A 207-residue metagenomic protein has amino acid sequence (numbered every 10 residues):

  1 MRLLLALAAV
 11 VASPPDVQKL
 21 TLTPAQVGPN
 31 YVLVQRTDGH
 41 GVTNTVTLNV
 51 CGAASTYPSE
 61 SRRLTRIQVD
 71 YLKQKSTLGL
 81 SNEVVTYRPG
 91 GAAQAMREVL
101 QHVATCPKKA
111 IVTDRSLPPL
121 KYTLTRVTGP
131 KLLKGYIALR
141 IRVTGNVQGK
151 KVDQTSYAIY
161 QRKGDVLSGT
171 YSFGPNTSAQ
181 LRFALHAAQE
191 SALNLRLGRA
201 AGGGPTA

Functional and structural regions predicted by a protein language model:
M1-A12: Secretory targeting and sorting signals
S13, L80-Y87, F173-A179: Second-shell loop/turn segments in exported
S13-P29: Short N-terminal segments immediately surrounding and downstream of signal-peptide cleavage
Q18, L78-L80, S156: Envelope-exposed proteins and targeting segments
T23, A92-A95, V99-H102, A184-S191: Stable alpha-helical elements in mature extracytoplasmic
V34-K150, T206: A small/polar (G/S/T-enriched), proline-flanked helix-loop surface module common in exported/cell-envelope proteins
L120-L193: A short, solvent-exposed beta-edge/loop patch
A187-A207: Short, low-complexity, Pro/Ser/Thr/Gly-rich segments in the mature regions of secreted, periplasmic
